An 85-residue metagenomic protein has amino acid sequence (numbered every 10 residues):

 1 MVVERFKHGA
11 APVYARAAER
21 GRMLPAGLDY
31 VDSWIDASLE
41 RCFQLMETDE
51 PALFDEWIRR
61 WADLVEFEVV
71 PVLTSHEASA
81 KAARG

Functional and structural regions predicted by a protein language model:
M1-V31, I35-R41, D49-L53, L73-G85: Short S/T/G/P-rich N-terminal loop/turn motif that feeds into the first structured element of a domain
Q44: Acidic/histidine-rich alpha-helical segments that form the ligand environment of transition-metal centers
I58: Short, flexible helix/strand-to-coil boundary loops that buttress conserved ligand/catalytic motifs in alpha/beta
L64-S75: Conserved short beta-strand edge segments in small beta-sheet-based binding/regulatory domains
